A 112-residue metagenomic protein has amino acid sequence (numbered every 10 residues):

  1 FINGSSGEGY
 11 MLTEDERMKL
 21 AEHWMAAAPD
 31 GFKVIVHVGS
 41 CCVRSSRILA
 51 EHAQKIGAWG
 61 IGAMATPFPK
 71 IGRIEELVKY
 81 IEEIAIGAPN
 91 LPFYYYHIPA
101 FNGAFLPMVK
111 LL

Functional and structural regions predicted by a protein language model:
F1-L106: Active-site beta->alpha loop and helix N-cap motifs at the rims of alpha/beta catalytic domains
L111-L112: Active-site/ligand-binding-proximal alpha/beta "capping" segment
